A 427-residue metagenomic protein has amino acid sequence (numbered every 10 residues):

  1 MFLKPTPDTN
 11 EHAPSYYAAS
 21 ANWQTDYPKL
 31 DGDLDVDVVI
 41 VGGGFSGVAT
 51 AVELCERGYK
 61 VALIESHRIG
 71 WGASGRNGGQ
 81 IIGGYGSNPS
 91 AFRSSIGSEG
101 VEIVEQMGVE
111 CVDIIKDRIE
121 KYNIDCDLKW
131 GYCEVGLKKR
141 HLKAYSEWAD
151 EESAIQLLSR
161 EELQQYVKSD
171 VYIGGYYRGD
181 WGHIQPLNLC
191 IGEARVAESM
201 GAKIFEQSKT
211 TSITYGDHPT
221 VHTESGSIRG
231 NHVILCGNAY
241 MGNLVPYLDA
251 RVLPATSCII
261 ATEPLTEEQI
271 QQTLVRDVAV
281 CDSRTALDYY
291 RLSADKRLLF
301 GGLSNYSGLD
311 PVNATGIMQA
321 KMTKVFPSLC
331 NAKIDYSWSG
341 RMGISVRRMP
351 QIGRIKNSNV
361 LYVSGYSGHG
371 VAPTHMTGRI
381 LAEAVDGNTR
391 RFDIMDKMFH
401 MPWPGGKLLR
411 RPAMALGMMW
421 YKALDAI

Functional and structural regions predicted by a protein language model:
M1-V38: Extreme N-terminal leader/targeting segments of oxidoreductases
L34-L63: N-terminal Rossmann-like FAD-binding beta1-loop-alpha1 element of flavoenzymes
E56-R76: Glycine-rich FAD pyrophosphate-binding loop
G75-G78, W181-G182, N243, C281-S283 (+2 more regions): Glycine-rich phosphate/pyrophosphate-binding beta-alpha loops
G84-E161: Dinucleotide-binding Rossmann-like beta1-alpha1 core, especially the glycine-rich loop that anchors the ADP
D113, Y122-K129, T210-S212, H218 (+1 more regions): Active-site substrate-recognition segment that forms the wall of the catalytic cavity or substrate channel
K143, V171-N231: Helical element adjacent to the flavin cofactor pocket in flavoenzyme catalytic cores
G308-D310, T315-A426: C-terminal catalytic lobe of FAD-dependent flavoproteins
